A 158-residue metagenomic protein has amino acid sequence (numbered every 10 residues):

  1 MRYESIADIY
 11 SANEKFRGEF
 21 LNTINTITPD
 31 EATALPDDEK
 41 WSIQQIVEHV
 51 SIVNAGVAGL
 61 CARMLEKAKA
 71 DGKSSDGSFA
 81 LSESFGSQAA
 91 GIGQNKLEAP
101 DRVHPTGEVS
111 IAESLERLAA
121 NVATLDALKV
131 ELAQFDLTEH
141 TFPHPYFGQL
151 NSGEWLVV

Functional and structural regions predicted by a protein language model:
M1-E48, I52-V158: Aromatic-glycine hotspot motif
